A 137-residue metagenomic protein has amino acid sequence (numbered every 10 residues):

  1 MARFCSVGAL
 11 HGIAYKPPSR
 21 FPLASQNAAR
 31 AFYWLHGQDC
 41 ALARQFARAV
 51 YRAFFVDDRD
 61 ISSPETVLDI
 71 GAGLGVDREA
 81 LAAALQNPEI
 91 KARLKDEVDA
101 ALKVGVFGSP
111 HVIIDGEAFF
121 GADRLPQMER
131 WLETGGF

Functional and structural regions predicted by a protein language model:
M1-F54: Structural alpha/beta surface segment adjacent to cysteine/selenocysteine redox centers across thiol/disulfide enzymes
G37, A41, A49-F137: C-terminal cap of thioredoxin/glutaredoxin-like
